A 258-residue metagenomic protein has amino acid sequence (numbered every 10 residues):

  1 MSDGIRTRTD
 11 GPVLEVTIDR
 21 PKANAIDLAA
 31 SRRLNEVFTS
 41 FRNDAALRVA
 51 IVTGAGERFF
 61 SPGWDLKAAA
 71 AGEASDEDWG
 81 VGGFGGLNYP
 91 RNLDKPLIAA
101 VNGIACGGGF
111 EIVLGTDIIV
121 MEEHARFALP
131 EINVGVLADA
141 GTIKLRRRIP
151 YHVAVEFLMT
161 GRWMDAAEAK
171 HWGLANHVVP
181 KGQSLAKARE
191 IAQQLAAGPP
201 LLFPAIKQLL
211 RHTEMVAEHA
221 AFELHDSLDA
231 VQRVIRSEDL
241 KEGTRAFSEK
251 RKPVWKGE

Functional and structural regions predicted by a protein language model:
M1-E57: Conserved CoA-thioester-binding segment of acyl-CoA-metabolizing enzymes
M1-G11, D44-A45, E57, G161 (+4 more regions): C-terminal alpha-helix plus adjacent terminal tail
V16, R33-L34, V52, D65 (+4 more regions): Terminal peptide-recognition signature
A23-N24, F59, G135, H177: Short strand->helix junction
A30-R33, G54-N92, N133, T213-H219 (+1 more regions): Glycine- (often His-adjacent) and acidic-residue-rich active-site loop that binds/positions the CoA thioester
E57-S61, C106, A128, L210: Short, active-site-adjacent cap segments at secondary-structure transitions
G83-G86, G141-K144, V153, A205 (+2 more regions): Hydrophobic alpha-helical segments typical of transmembrane helices and their membrane-interface/capping positions
R91-L201, R236-S237, K241-R245, R251: Crotonase-fold acyl-CoA enzyme core
